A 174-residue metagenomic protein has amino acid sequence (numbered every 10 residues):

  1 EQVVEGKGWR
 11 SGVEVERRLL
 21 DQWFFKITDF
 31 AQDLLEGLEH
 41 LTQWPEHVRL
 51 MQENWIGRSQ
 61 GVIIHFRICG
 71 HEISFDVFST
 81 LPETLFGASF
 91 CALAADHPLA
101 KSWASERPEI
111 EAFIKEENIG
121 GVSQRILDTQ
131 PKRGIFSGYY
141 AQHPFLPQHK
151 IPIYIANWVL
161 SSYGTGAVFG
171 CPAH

Functional and structural regions predicted by a protein language model:
E1-H174: NTP-handling and nucleic-acid-processing catalytic cores
